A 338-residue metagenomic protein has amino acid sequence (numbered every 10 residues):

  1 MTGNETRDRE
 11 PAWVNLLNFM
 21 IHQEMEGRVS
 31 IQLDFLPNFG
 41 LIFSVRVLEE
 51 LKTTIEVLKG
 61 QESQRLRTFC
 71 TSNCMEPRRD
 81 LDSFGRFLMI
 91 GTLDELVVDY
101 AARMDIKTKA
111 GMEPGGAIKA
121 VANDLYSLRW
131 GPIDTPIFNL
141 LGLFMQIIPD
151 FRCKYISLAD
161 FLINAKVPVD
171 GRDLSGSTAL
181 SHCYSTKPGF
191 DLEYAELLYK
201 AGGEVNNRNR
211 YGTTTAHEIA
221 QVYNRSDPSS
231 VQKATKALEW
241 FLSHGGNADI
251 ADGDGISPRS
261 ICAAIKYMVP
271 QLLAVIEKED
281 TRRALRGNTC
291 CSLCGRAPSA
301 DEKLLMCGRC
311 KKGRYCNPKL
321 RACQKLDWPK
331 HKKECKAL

Functional and structural regions predicted by a protein language model:
G3-L140: N-terminal segments that cap or nucleate solenoid repeat domains
E76-G85, E113-I147, G171-T186, R208-R225 (+1 more regions): Ankyrin-repeat boundary/"N-cap" motif
G91, K154, K187-F190, Y223 (+1 more regions): Ankyrin-repeat intra-repeat helix-capping/turn positions
E95, K154-L158, F190-Y194, A237 (+2 more regions): Conserved ankyrin/ankyrin-like repeat signature
V98-K119, S157-V169, Y194-V205, K236-N247: Ankyrin repeat domain, specifically the short helix-to-loop turn at the C-terminus of the second helix of each repeat
F144-Y155, N164-A165, S185-E193, K200-G203: Tandem repeat protein-protein interaction scaffolds, dominated by ankyrin-repeat arrays but also generalizing to other
S229-L338: Ankyrin-repeat-protein effector appendages
